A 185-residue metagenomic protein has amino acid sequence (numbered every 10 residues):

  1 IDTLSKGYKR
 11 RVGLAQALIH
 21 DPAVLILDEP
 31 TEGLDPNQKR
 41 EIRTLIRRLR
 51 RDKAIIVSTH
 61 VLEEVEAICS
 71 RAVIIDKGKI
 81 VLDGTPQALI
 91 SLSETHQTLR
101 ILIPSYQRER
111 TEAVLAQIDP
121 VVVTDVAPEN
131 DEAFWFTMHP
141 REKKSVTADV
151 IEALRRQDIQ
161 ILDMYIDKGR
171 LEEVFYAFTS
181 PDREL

Functional and structural regions predicted by a protein language model:
I1-K77, V81-L82: ABC transporter nucleotide-binding domains
K9, K39, D83-P86, R108-E109 (+1 more regions): Structural motif corresponding to alpha-helix initiation and N-cap regions
Q87-L92: Short acidic-hydrophobic catalytic motif
Q97-E173, F178: Short, charged/small-residue-rich alpha-helical element at the C-terminal edge of ABC transporter nucleotide-binding
P181-L185: ABC-family P-loop ATPase nucleotide-binding domain
